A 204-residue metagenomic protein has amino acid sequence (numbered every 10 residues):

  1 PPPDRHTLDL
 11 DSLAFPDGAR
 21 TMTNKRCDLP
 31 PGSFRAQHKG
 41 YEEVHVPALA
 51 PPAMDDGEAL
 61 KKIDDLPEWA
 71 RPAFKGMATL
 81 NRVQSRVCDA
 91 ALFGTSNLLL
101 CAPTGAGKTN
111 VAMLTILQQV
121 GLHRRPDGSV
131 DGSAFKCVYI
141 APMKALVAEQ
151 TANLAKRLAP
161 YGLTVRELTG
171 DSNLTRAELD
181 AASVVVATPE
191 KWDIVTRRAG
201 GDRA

Functional and structural regions predicted by a protein language model:
P1-D89, T95-L99, G128-S129, A134: Helicase-associated low-complexity/disordered flanking segments
K75-A204: Conserved P-loop/Walker A NTP-binding site and adjacent catalytic elements of P-loop NTPases
